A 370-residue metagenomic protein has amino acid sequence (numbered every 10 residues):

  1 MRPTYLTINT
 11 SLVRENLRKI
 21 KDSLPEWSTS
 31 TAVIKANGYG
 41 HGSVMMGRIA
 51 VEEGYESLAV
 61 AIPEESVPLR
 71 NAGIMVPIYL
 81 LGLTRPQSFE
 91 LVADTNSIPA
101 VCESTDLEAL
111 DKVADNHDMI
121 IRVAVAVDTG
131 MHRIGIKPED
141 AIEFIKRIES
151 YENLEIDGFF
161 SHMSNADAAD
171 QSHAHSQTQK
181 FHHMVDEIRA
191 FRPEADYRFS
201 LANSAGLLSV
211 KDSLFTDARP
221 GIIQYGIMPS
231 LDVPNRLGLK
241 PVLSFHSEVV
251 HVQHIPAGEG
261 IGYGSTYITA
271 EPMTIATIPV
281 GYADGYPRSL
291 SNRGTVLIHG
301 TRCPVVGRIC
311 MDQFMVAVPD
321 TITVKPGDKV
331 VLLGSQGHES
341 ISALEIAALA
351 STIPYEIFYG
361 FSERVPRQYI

Functional and structural regions predicted by a protein language model:
R2-N9, R14, T29, E64-E65 (+6 more regions): Active-site anion/phosphate-binding pocket segments in diverse small-molecule metabolic enzymes
T4-I8, L12-E15, S28-S200: Active-site-proximal beta-alpha core segment in soluble small-molecule metabolic enzymes
R18, K146, Y355: Active-site phosphate/pyrophosphate- and oxyanion-stabilizing loops and adjacent acidic/basic residues in soluble
